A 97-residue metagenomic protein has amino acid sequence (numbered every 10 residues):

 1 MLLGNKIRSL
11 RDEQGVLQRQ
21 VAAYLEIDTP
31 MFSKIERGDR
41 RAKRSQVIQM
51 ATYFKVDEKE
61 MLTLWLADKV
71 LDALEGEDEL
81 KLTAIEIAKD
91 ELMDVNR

Functional and structural regions predicted by a protein language model:
M1-L3: Absolute protein N-terminus
N5, P30-S33, S45-I48: Positions in alpha-helical segments
N5-V21, Q49, L82-A84: Short basic helix-loop element that most often maps to the first helix and adjoining turn of HTH DNA-binding modules
G15-S33: Short alpha-helical DNA-recognition segment
E26, K43-T63: DNA major-groove recognition helix of helix-turn-helix/homeodomain DNA-binding modules
L62-R97: Short, charged recognition helix plus adjacent turn of helix-turn-helix-like nucleic-acid-binding domains
